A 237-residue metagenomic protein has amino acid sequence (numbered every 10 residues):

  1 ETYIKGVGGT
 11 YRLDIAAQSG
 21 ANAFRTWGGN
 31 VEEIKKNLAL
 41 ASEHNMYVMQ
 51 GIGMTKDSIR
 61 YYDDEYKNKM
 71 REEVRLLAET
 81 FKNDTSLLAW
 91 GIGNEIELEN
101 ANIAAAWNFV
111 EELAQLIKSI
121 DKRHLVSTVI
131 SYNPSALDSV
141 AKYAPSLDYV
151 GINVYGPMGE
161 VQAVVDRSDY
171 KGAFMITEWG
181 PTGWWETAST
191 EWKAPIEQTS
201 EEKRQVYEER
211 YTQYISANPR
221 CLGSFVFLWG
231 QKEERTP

Functional and structural regions predicted by a protein language model:
E1-V150, Y170: Active-site mouth of glycoside hydrolases
G9, I92, I152-V154, W179 (+1 more regions): Active-site donor-binding loop signature of nucleotide-sugar glycosyltransferases
A17, V165-P237: Substrate-binding clefts and catalytic carboxylate motifs of secreted carbohydrate-active enzymes
G29, E95, Y155, W229-E234: Residue-level marker of positions within ordered structural domains that often coincide with functionally constrained
N30, P157-E160, Q198-S200: Alpha-helix capping and helix-coil boundary motifs
E33, G159, E233: Short glycine-rich, flexible loops that bind phosphorylated cofactors or substrates
E72-R75, N108, G159, Q205-E209: Short, contiguous clusters of charged residues that form electrostatic/catalytic patches at enzyme active sites, used
I130-S189: Aromatic- and acid-rich polysaccharide-binding/catalytic face of secreted or lumenal carbohydrate-active enzymes
